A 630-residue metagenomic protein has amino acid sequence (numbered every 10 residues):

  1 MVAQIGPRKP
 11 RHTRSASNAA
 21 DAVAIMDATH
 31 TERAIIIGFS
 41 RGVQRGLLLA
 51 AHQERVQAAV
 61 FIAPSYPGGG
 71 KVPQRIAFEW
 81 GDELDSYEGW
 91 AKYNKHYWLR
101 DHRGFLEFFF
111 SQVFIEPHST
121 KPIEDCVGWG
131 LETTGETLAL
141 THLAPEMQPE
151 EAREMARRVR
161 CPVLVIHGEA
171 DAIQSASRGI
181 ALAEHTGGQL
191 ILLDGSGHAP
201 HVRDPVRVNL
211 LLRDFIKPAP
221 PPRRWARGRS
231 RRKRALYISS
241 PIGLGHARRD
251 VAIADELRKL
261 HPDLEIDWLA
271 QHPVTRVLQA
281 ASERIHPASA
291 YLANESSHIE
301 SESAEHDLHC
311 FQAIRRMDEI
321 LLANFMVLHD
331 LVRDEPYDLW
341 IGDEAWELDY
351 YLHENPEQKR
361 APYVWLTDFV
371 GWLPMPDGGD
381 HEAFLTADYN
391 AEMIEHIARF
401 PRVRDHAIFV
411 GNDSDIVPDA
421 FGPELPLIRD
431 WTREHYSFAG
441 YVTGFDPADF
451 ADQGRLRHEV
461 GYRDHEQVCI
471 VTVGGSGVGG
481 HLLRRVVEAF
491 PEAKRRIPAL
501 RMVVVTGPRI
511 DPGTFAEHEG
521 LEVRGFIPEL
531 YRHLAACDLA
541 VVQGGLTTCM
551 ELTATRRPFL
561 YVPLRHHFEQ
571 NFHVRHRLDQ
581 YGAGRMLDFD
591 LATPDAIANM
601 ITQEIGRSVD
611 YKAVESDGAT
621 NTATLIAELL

Functional and structural regions predicted by a protein language model:
M1-R41, L210: Active-site loop/oxyanion-hole signature of alpha/beta-hydrolase fold enzymes
A51, A59-H96, Y561: Flexible "cap/lid" loop of the alpha/beta hydrolase fold
E88-E150, M155: Conserved alpha/beta-hydrolase catalytic His-Asp/Glu region
V159, V165-H167: Short beta-strand/loop motif that positions the catalytic acidic residue of the alpha/beta-hydrolase fold
G187-R227: Catalytic active-site module of serine/aspartate enzymes centered on a nucleophile-bearing elbow/loop
L260, L264-R315: Conserved nucleotide-sugar phosphate-binding/catalytic loop shared by glycosyltransferases and other
L373-D377, H381-G477, G507-R509: A nucleotide-sugar donor-handling region in carbohydrate enzymes
G422, G440-L539, D590: Donor-nucleotide binding loops and adjacent catalytic segments primarily of GT-B fold Leloir glycosyltransferases
